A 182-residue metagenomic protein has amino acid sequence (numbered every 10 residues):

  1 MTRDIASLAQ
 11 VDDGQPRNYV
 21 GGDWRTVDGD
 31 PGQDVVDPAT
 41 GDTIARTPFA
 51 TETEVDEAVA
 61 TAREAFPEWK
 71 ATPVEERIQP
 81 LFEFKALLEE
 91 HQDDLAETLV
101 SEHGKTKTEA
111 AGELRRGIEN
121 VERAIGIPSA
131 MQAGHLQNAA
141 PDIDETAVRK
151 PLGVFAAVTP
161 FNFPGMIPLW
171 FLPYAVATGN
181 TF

Functional and structural regions predicted by a protein language model:
M1-A39: Hydrophobic face of amphipathic alpha-helices that form TPR/SEL1-like repeat modules and related alpha-solenoid
N18, R25, V100, E122 (+4 more regions): Short glycine- and Lys/Arg-enriched binding-loop motifs that mark or flank ligand-binding interfaces
V27, E109, P164-I167: Secondary-structure boundary/capping motif
D34-V35, E52-V55, G165: A short local loop/turn or secondary-structure capping micro-motif enriched for an aromatic residue
D42-M131, D142: Glycine-rich loop-to-alpha-helix module at the N-terminal edge of alpha/beta enzyme cores
G134-F182: Conserved small-residue-rich beta-alpha loop and adjacent elements that most often cradle the phosphate/pyrophosphate
